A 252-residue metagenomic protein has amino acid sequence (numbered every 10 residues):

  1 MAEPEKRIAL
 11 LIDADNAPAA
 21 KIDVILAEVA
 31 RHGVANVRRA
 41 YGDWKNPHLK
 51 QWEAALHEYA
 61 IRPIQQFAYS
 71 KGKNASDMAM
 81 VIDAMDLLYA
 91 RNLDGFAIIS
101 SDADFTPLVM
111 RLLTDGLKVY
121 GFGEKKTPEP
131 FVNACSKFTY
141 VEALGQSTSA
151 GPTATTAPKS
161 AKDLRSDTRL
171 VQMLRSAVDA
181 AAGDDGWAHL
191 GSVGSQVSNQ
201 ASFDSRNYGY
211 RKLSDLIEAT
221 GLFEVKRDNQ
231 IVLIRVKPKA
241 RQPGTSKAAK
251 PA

Functional and structural regions predicted by a protein language model:
M1-D83, L87-Y89, K118: Domain-level signal for Mg2+-assisted phosphodiester chemistry and nucleotide/NA-binding surfaces in nucleic-acid
L10, P18-K21, H48, W52 (+10 more regions): Helical mechanochemical/support elements of P-loop NTPase systems and associated helical scaffolds
L11, Y41, D94-S101, L108 (+2 more regions): Acidic beta-strand-to-loop metal/phosphate-binding motif
D13, A40, A84, I98 (+3 more regions): A residue-level signal for conserved active-site and pocket-lining positions in enzyme catalytic cores
D23-A27, A54-E58, I82, D86 (+8 more regions): Solvent-exposed alpha-helical segments within well-ordered globular domains of core cellular machineries
F67, V141, S149-A154, P158 (+1 more regions): RNA-contacting regions in translation and RNA-metabolism proteins, encompassing KH/S1 modules where present
M110-S149, E218-A240: Intrinsically disordered, low-complexity glycine/proline-rich and charged
K125, A154-A252: N-terminal regulatory modules in eukaryotic regulatory proteins
